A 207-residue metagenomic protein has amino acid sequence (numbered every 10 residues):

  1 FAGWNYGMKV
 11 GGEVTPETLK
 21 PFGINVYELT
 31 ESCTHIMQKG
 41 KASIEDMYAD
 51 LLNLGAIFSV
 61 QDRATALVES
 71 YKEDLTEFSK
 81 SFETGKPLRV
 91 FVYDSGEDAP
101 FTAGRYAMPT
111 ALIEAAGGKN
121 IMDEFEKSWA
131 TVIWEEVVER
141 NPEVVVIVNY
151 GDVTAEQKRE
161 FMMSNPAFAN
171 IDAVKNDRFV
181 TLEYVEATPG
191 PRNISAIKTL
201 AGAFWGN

Functional and structural regions predicted by a protein language model:
F1-G3, I133-Y150: Proline-aspartate-enriched helix->loop->beta-strand connector
A2-G3, E28-L29, D123, I147 (+1 more regions): Short beta-strand and adjacent tight-turn residues that come in two discontinuous sequence segments and form the edges
N5-V14, I24-N53, P87-M108: Extracytoplasmic ligand-binding site segments that recognize negatively charged/polar headgroups
G12-L19, Y48-G55, T65-V68, K72-L75 (+5 more regions): Extracytoplasmic/secreted envelope proteins and their assembly/folding machinery, especially bacterial periplasmic
P21-N25, V174-D177: A short helix->loop->beta-strand "cap" motif at the edges of active sites that frequently abuts
K41-L52, A56, T65, V144-N207: Structured C-terminal subdomain patch of bacterial secreted/periplasmic proteins
V60-A116: Basic- and aromatic-lined ligand-binding clefts that recognize polyanionic substrates
F125-W134: Short helix-initiation/N-cap motifs at beta->coil->alpha
